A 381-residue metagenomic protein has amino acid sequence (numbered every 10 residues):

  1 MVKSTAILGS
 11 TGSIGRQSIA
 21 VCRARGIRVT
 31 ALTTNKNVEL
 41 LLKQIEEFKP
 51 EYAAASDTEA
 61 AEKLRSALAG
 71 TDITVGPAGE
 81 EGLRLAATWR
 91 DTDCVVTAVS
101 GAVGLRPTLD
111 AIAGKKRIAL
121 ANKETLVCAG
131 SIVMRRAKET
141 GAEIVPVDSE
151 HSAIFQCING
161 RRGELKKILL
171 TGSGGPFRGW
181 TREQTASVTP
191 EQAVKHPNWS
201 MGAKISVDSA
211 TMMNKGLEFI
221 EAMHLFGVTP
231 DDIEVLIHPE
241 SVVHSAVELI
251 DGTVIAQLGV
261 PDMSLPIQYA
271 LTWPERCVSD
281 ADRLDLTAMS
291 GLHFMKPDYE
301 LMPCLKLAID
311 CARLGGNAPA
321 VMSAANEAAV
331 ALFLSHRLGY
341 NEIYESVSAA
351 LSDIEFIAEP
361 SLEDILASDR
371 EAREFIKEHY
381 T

Functional and structural regions predicted by a protein language model:
M1-T381: Catalytic, metal-anchored helix/loop core of enzyme active sites in primary metabolism
